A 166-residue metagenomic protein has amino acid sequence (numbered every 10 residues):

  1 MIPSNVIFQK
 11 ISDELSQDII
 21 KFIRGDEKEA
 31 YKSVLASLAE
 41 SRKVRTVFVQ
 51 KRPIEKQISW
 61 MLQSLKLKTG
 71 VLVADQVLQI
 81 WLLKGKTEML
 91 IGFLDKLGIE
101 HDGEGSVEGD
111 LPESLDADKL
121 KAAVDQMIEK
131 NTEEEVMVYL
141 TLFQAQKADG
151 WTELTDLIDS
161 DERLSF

Functional and structural regions predicted by a protein language model:
P3-Y31, G98: Short terminal alpha-helical segments
R24-T152: Acidic, low-complexity, intrinsically disordered interaction modules
D161-F166: Short acidic DE-rich linear segments
